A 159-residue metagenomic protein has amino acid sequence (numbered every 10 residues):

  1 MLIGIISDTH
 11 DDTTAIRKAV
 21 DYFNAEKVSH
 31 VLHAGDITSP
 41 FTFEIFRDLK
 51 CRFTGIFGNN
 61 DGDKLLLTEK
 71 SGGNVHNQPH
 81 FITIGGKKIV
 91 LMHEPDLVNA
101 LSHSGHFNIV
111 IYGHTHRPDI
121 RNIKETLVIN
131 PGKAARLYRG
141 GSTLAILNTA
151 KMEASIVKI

Functional and structural regions predicted by a protein language model:
M1-D48, G62-N77, G141-T143: N-terminal active-site segment of His-dependent metallophosphoesterases
I5-S7, H30-D36, F53-N59, V90-M92 (+2 more regions): Active-site neighborhood of phospho(di)ester-bond hydrolases with catalytic His/Asp-centered motifs
H10-A15, T38-F41, N60-L66, D96-L101 (+2 more regions): Active-site environment of divalent metal-dependent phosphoester hydrolases
F23-K27, I84, S104-H106: Glycine-rich phosphate-binding loop signature in dinucleotide/nucleotide-binding domains
L49-K50, K124: Short, structured coil segments at secondary-structure junctions
K50-H93: Helix-adjacent hinge/juxtasegments
K70-H76, F107-N108, E125-I129: Active-site regions of enzymes building and remodeling cell-envelope glycoconjugates
Q78-G85, N122-I159: Binuclear metal-dependent phosphoesterase catalytic core
